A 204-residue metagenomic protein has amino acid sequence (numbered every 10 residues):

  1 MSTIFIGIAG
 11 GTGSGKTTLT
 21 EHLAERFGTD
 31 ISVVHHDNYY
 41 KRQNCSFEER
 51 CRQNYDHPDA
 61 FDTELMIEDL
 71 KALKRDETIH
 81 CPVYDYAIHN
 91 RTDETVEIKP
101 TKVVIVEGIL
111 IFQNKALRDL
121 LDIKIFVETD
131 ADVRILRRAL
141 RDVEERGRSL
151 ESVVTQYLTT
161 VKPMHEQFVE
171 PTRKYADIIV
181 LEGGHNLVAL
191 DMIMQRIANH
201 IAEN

Functional and structural regions predicted by a protein language model:
F5-G7: Short hydrophobic/aromatic beta-strand immediately N-terminal to the Walker A/P-loop
G11: P-loop (Walker A) phosphate-binding loop of NTP-binding proteins
K16: Conserved lysine of the Walker
L19: Hydrophobic positions on the alpha1 helix immediately C-terminal to the Walker A/P-loop
E25-V33: Post-Walker A helix-loop "phosphate-sensing" segment adjacent to the P-loop in P-loop NTPases
S32-V33, K41, C45-I88: Conserved nucleotide-sensing/catalytic segment adjacent to the nucleotide-binding pocket in NTP-handling enzymes
T92-R146: ATP-dependent NMP and nucleoside kinases share a basic, alpha-helical "lid"
K99-P100, L140-V143, K162-N204: NTP-dependent small-molecule kinase module
